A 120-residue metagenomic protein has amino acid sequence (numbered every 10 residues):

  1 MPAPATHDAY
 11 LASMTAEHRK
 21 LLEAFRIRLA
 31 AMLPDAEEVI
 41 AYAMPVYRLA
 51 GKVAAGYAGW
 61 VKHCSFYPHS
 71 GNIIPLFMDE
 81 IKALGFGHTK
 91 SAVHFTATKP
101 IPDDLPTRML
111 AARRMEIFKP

Functional and structural regions predicted by a protein language model:
M1-P120: Charge-dense, helix-prone N-terminal extensions
